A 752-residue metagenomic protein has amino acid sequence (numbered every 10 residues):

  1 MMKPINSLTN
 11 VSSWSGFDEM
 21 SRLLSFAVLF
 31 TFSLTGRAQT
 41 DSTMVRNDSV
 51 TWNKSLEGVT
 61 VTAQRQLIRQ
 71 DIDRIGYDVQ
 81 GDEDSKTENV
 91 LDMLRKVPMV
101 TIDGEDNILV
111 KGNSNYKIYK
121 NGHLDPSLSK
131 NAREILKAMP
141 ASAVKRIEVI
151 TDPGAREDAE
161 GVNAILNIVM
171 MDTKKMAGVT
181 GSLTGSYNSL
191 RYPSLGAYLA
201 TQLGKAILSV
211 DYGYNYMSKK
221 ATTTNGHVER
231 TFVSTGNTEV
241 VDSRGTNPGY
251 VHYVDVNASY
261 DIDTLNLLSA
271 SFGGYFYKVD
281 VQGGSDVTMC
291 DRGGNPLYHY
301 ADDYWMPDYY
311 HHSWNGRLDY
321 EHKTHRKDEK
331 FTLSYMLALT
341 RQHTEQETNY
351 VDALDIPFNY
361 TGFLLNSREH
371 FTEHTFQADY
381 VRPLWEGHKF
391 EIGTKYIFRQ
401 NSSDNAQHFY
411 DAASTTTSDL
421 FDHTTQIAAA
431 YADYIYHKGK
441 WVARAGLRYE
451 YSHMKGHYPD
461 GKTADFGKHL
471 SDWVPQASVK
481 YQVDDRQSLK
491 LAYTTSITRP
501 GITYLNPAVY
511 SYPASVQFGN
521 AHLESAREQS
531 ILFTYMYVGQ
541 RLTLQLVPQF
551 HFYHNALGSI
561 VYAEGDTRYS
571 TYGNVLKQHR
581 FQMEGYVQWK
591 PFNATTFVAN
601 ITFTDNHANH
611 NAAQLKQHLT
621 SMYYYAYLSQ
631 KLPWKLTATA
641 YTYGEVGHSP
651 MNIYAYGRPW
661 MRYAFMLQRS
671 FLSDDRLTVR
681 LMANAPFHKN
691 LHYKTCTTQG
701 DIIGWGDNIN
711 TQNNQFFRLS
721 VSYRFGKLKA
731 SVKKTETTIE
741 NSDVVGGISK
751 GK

Functional and structural regions predicted by a protein language model:
T40, M44-R46, M217-Y253, S259-D261 (+8 more regions): Flexible loop and strand-edge segments within Gram-negative outer membrane beta-barrel domains
T40-E83, D103-E105, K111-N115, I150-D152: Short, acidic, small-residue-rich periplasmic hinge/interaction motif at the N-terminus of Gram-negative outer-membrane
G58, V90-M93, A132-E134, V149 (+2 more regions): N-terminal periplasmic accessory domains that precede and gate Gram-negative outer-membrane beta-barrel machines
I68, L91-S127: Extracytoplasmic beta-strand/coil segments of soluble accessory domains associated with Gram-negative outer-membrane
V90, K96, H123-T151: Short acidic/polar hinge/loop motifs at secondary-structure boundaries that mediate gating or recognition
N167-L183, T222, G226, V240 (+9 more regions): Surface-exposed extracellular loop regions of Gram-negative outer-membrane beta-barrel proteins
L364, E373-Q377, D419, I427 (+6 more regions): Outer membrane beta-barrel strand-and-loop segments of large Gram-negative receptors, especially TonB-dependent
H453-G456, Y481, D485-S530, F550-D566 (+1 more regions): Surface-exposed extracellular loop regions of Gram-negative outer-membrane beta-barrel proteins, predominantly
